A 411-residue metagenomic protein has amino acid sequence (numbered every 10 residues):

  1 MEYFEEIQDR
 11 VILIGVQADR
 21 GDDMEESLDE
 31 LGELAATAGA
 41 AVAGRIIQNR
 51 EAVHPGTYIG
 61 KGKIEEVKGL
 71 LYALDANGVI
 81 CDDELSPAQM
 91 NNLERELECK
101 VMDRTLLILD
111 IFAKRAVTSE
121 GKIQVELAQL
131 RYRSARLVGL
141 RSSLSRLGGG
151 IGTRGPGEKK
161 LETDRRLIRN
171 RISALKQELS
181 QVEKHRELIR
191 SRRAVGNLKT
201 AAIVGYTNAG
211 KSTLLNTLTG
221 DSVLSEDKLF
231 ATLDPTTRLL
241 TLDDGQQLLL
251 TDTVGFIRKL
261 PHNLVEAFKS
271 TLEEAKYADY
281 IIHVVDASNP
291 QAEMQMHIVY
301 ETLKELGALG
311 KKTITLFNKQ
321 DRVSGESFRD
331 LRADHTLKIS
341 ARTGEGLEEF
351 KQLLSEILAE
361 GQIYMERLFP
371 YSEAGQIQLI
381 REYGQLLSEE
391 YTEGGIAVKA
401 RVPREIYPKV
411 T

Functional and structural regions predicted by a protein language model:
M1-D110: N-terminal accessory targeting/assembly segments
F4-Q8, R146-V265, K269-K276: Conserved G1/Walker A P-loop phosphate-binding module
Q17-G21, R50-A52, E84-P87, L106-L109 (+6 more regions): Conserved nucleotide-binding/hydrolysis micro-motifs of P-loop NTPases
A18-D23, A52-T57, R115-E120, K159-K160 (+4 more regions): Flexible beta-alpha connector loops of hexameric P-loop NTPases
R20, E26-A36, K68-A73, L85-C99 (+2 more regions): Conserved C-terminal guanine-recognition region of P-loop GTPase G domains, centered on the G4
C99-G149, P156, L309-I314, K319-Y371: Canonical P-loop GTPase G-domain recognition
Q124-L127, R131-S134, V138-R141, E162 (+5 more regions): Alpha-helical coiled-coil heptad-repeat register
G361-T411: NTP-binding/hydrolysis catalytic cores, primarily Walker-type P-loop NTPases
